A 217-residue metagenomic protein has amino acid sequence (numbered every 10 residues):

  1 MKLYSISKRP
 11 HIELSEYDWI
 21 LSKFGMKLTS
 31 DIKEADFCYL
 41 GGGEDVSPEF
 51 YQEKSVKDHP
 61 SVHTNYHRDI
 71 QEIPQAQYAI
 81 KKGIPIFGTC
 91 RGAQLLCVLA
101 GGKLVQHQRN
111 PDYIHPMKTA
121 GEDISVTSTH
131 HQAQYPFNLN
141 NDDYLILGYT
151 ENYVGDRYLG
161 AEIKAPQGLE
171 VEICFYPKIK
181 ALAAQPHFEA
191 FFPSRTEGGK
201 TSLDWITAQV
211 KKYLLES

Functional and structural regions predicted by a protein language model:
M1-R91, V98-V105, N110-H131, Y135-K178 (+1 more regions): N-terminal beta1-alpha1 cap of cysteine-dependent amidohydrolase-like domains
A183: Catalytic beta-strand/loop module used to bind and position nucleotide/cofactor moieties in cofactor-attachment
